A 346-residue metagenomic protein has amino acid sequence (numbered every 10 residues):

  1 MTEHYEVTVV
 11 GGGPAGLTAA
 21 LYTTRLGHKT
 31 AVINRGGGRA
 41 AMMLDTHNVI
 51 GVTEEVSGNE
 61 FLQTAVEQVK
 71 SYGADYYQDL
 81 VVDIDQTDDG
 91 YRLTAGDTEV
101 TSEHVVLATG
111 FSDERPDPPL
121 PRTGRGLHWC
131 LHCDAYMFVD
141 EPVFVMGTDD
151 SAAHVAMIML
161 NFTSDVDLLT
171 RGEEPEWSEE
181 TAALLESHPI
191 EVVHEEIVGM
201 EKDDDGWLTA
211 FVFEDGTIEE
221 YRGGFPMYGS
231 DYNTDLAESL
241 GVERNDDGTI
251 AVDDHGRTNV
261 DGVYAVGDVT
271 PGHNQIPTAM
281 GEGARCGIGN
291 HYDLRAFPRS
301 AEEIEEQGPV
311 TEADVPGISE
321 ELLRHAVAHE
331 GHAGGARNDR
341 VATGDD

Functional and structural regions predicted by a protein language model:
T2-Y5, Y76-E141, G223, I250-D254: FAD-binding core/adjacent interface of flavoenzyme oxidoreductases
E3-E60, G147, A153-P175: Beta1-alpha1 glycine-rich phosphate/pyrophosphate-binding loop at the start of Rossmann-like nucleotide-binding domains
V10, L107-A108, V145, F213 (+1 more regions): Redox-cofactor binding/interface segments in oxidoreductases and associated redox assembly factors
A20, V155, V266-E320: A conserved FAD-binding loop/helix module that cradles the flavin
K29-A31, R35-G37, L44-S71, C130 (+1 more regions): N-terminal glycine-rich dinucleotide-binding loop that anchors FAD/FMN and/or NAD(P) in oxidoreductases
V69-T87, L93-T94, V100-S102, T163-I250 (+3 more regions): A Rossmann-like FAD-binding core segment of flavoenzymes
V82-T87, L294-D346: A short, charged, Gly/Pro-tolerant segment at domain boundaries
P121-M137, Y228-P277, I288, Y292: FAD-site-proximal beta/loop scaffold in flavoenzymes
